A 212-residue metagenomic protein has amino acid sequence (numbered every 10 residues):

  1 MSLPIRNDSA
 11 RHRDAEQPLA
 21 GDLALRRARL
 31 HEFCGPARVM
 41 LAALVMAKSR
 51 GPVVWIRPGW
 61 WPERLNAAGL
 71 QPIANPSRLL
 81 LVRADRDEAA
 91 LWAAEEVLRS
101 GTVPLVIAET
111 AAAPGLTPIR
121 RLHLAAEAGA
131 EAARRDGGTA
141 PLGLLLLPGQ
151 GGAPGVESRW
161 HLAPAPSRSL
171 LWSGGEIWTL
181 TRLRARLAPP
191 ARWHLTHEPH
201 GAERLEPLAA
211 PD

Functional and structural regions predicted by a protein language model:
M1-R11, T196-P199, E206-D212: Extreme N-terminal leader/targeting regions
M1-W55, G59, R184: Detector for small/aliphatic-rich hydrophobic stretches
F33, L79, V106, A126 (+1 more regions): Conserved RecA-like P-loop NTPase ATPase core
K48, E96-S100, R135-D136: Conserved catalytic network of the ASCE P-loop NTPase/AAA+ motor domain
G51-P52, R78, L142: Residues at the starts of beta-strands that form the adenosine-phosphate
I56-L122, Q150: Long, charge-dense
T102-S167, L171: A contiguous pocket-lining binding segment that forms or flanks enzyme active sites
L144-E206: Phosphate-binding/switch region of NTP-binding enzymes
